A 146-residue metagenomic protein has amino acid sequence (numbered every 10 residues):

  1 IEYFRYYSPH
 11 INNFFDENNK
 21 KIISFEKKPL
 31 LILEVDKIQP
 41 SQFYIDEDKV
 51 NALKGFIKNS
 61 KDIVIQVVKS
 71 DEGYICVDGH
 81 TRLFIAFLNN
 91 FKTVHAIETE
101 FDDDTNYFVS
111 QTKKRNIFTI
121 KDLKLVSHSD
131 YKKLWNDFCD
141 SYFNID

Functional and structural regions predicted by a protein language model:
I1, P29-E34, Q39, K113-L125: Short, solvent-exposed coil/turn linker segments
I1-I22, V126-N136, D140-S141, D146: Short, charged N-terminal helix-start/capping segments
Y3, H10-V77, T81, F87: Short alpha-helix boundary/capping and kink motifs at helix termini
D71-D146: Basic- and aromatic-enriched surface patches that contact anionic nucleotides/nucleic acids
